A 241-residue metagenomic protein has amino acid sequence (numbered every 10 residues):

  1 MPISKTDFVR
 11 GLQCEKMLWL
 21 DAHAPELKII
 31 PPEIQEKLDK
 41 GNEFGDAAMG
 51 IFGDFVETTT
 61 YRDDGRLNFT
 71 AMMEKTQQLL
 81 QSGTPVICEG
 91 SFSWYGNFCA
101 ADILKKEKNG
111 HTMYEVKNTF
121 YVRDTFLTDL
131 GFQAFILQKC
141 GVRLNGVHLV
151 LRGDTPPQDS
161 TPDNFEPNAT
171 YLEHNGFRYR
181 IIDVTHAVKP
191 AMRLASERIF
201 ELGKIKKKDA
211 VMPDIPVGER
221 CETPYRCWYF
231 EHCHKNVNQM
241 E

Functional and structural regions predicted by a protein language model:
M1-N109, E241: Metal-dependent nuclease catalytic cores that hydrolyze phosphodiester bonds in DNA/RNA, characterized by
R10, N97, D124-G131, K189 (+1 more regions): Short, amphipathic alpha-helical segments
L27, A101, L127, G146 (+2 more regions): A generic "cationic amphipathic patch" detector
A47, D129-I136, L194, R198: Alpha-helical scaffold elements adjacent to nucleotide-binding pockets in ATP/GTP-utilizing enzyme cores
E89-S91, A100-K106, G110-V122, D129 (+1 more regions): Active-site ExK catalytic segment of metal-dependent nucleases
Y121-D124, K139-F230, H234-V237: Metal-dependent nuclease catalytic regions and adjoining charged, substrate-binding loops involved in nucleic-acid end
